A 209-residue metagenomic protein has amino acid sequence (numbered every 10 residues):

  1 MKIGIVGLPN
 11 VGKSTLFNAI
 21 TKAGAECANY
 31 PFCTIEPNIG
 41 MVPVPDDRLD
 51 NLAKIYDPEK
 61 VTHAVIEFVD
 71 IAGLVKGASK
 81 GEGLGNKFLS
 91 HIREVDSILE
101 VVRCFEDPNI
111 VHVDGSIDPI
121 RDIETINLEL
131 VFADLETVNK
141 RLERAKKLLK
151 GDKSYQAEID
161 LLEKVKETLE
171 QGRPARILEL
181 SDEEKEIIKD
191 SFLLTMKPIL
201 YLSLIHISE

Functional and structural regions predicted by a protein language model:
M1-K76, E82, N86-I92, I98-E100: Conserved G1/Walker A P-loop phosphate-binding module
D70, R103, S203: Flexible glycine-/small-residue-rich
S79-L200: Phosphate/Mg2+-binding loops and adjacent switch elements in nucleotide/diphosphate-handling enzyme cores
I205-E209: Conserved small/polar residues in nucleotide/adenosyl-binding loops
